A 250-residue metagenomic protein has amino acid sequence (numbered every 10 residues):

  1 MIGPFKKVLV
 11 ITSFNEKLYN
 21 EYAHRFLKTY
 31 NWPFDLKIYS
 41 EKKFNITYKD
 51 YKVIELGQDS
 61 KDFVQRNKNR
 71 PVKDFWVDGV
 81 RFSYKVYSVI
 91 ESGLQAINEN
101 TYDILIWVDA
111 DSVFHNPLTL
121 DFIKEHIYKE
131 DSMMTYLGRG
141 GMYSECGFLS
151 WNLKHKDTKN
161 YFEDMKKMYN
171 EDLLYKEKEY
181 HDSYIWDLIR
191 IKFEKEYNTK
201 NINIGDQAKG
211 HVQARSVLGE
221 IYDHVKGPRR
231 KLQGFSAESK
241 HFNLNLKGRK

Functional and structural regions predicted by a protein language model:
M1-K73, V80, Q95-T101, L153-D157 (+1 more regions): N-terminal anchoring/stem segment of glycosyltransferases
V10, V89, L149, W186-I189: A residue-level signal for conserved active-site and pocket-lining positions in enzyme catalytic cores
N20-R25, L120-D121, Y184: Well-ordered, non-membrane alpha-helical segments in soluble/globular domains
H24, S83-Y87, Y180-L188: A structural signal for well-ordered alpha-helical segments within the folded catalytic domains of diverse enzymes
K37-S40, I104-D109, F114, M134-Y136 (+1 more regions): A structural signal for short, well-ordered beta-strand segments and their strand-loop junctions that often border
S83-T135: GT-A fold catalytic core of metal-dependent nucleotide-sugar glycosyltransferases, centered on the diacidic
H115-H181: Conserved catalytic core of nucleotide-sugar-dependent glycosyltransferases
H155-K250: Catalytic core and acceptor-binding pocket of nucleotide-sugar-dependent glycosyltransferases
